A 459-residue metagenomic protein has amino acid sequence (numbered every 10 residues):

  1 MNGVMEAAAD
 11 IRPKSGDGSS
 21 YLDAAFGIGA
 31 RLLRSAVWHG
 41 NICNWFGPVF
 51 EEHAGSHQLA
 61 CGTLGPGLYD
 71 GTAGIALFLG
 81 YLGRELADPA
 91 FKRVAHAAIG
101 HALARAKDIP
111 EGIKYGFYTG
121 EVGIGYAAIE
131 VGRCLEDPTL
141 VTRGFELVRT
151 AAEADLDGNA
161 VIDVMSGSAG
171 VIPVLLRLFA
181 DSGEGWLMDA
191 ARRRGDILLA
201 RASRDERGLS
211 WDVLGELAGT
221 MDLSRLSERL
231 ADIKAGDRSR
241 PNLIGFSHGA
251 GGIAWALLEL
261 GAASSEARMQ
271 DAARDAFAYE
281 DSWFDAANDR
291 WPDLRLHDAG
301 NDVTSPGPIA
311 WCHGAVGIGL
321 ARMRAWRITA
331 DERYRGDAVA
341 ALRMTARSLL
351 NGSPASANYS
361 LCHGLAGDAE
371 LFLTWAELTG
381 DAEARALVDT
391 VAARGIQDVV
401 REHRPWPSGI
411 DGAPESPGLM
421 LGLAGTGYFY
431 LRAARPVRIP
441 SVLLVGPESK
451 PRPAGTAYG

Functional and structural regions predicted by a protein language model:
M1-G459: Glycan-recognition and catalytic cores of secretory/periplasmic carbohydrate-active enzymes
